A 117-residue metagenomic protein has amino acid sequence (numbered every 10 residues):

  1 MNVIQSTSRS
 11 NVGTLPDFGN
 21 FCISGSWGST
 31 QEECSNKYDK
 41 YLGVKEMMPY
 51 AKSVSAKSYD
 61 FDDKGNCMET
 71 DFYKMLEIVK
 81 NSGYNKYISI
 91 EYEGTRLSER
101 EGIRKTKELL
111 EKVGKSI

Functional and structural regions predicted by a protein language model:
M1-Y73: Acidic/histidine-rich catalytic cores of soluble enzymes
N2-V3, I78, L109-V113: A generic secondary-structure signal
S6-N11, N81-Y84, K115-I117: Short helix-capping segments at alpha-helix termini
A51-G65, Y84-E99: Active-site clefts of carbohydrate-active enzymes
D71-S82, Y87-I88: H/E-rich (His + Asp/Glu) clusters that bind or coordinate divalent metals
E99-I117: C-terminal helical cap(s) of enzyme catalytic domains, especially alpha/beta-barrels
